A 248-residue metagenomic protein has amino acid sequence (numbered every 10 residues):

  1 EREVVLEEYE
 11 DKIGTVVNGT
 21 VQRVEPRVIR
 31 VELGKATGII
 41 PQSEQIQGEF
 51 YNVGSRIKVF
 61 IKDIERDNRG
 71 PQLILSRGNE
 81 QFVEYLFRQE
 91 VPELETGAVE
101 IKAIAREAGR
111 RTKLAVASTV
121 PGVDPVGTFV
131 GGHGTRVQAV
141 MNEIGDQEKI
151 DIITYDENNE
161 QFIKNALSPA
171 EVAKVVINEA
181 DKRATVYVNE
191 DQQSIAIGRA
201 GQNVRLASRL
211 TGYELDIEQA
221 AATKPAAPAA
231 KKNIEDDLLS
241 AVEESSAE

Functional and structural regions predicted by a protein language model:
E1-E248: RNA-contacting regions in translation and RNA-metabolism proteins, encompassing KH/S1 modules where present
